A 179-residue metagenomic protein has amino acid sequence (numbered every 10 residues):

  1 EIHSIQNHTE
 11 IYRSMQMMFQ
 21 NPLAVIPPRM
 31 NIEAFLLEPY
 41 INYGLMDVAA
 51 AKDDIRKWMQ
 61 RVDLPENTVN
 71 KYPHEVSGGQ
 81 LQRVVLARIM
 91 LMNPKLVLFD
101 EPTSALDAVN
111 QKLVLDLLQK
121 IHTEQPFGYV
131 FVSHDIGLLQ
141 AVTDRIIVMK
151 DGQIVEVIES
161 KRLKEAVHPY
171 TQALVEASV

Functional and structural regions predicted by a protein language model:
E1-E10, R162: ABC ATPase NBD Q-loop/coupling interface
A50-N67, E176: Conserved ABC ATPase "signature" region
Y72-V76, Q80: Conserved ABC ATPase signature
L86: Hydrophobic anchor residue at the start of the ABC signature
L139-A141: A short, surface-exposed alpha-helical micro-motif characterized by mixed small hydrophobic and charged/polar residues
M149, K164-V179: C-terminal boundary and immediately downstream tail of ABC-type ATPase nucleotide-binding domains
